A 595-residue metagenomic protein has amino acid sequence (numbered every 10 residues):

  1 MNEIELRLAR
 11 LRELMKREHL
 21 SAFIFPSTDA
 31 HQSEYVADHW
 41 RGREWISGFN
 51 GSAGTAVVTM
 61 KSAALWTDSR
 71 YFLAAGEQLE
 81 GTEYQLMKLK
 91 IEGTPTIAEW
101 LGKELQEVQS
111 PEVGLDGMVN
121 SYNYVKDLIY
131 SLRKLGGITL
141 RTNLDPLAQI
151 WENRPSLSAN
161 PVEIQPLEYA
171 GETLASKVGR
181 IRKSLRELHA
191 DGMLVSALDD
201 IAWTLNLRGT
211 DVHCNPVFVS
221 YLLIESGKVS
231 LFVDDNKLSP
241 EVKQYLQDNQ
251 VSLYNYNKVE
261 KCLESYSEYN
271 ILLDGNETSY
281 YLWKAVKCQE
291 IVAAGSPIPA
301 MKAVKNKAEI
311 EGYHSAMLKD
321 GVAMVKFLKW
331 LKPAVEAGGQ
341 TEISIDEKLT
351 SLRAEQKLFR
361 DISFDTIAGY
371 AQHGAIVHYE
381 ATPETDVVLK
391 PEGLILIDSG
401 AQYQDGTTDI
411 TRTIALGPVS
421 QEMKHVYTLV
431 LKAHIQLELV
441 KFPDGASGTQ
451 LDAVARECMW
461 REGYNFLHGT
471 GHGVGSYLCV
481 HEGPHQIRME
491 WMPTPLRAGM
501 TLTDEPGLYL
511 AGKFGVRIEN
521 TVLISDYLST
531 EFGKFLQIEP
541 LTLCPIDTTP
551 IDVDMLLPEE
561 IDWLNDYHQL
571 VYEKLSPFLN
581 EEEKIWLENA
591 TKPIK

Functional and structural regions predicted by a protein language model:
M1-K595: Active-site neighborhoods and metal-handling regions in enzymes and metal-associated proteins
